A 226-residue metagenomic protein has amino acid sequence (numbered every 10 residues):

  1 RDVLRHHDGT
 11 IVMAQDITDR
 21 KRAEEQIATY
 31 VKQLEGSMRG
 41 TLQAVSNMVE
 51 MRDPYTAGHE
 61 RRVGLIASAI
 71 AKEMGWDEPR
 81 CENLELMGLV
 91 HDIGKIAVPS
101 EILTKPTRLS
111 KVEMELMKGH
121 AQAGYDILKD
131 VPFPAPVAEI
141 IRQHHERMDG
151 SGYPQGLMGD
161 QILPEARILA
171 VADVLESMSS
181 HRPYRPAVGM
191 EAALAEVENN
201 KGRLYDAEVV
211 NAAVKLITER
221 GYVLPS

Functional and structural regions predicted by a protein language model:
R1-L4, D160: Output-coupling edge of small sensory domains
R5, E24-E25, T56, V171: General helical structural elements
H6-D16: PAS-family sensory domains
G9, R20-A23, L194, T218: A broad, low-amplitude sensor of folded, mature protein cores
Q15-T29: PAS-associated C-terminal cap
Y30-K32, R39-S226: Metal-dependent catalytic cores of enzymes that make or break cyclic nucleotides and related phosphoester linkages
